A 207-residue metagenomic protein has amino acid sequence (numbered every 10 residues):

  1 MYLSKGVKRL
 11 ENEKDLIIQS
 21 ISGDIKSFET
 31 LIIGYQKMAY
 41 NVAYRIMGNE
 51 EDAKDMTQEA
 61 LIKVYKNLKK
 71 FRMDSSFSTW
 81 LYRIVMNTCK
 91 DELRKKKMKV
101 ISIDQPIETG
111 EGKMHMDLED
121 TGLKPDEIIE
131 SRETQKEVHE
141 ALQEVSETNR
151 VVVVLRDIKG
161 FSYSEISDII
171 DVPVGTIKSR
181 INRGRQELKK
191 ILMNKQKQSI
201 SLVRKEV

Functional and structural regions predicted by a protein language model:
M1-M38, R45, D126, Q143 (+3 more regions): N-terminal module of bacterial RNA polymerase sigma factors
Y2-R9, Q19, V100-D104, M116 (+4 more regions): C-terminal edge and immediately downstream basic/flexible tail or linker adjoining helix-turn-helix-like DNA-binding
L10-N12, E51, K136-T176: Helix-turn-helix DNA-binding module
I21-S22, L61-S76: Sigma70-family region 2
Q36, Y40, L61, S146 (+2 more regions): C-terminal flanking helix
N41, D55-I62, S75-N87: Structural recognition of an alpha-helix C-terminal capping motif at a helix-to-coil junction
K69-R72, R83-D104, R183, N194: Arg/Lys-rich amphipathic alpha helix in sigma70-family domain 2
E111-Q143: Acidic, proline/glycine-rich intrinsically disordered inter-domain spacer in sigma factors
